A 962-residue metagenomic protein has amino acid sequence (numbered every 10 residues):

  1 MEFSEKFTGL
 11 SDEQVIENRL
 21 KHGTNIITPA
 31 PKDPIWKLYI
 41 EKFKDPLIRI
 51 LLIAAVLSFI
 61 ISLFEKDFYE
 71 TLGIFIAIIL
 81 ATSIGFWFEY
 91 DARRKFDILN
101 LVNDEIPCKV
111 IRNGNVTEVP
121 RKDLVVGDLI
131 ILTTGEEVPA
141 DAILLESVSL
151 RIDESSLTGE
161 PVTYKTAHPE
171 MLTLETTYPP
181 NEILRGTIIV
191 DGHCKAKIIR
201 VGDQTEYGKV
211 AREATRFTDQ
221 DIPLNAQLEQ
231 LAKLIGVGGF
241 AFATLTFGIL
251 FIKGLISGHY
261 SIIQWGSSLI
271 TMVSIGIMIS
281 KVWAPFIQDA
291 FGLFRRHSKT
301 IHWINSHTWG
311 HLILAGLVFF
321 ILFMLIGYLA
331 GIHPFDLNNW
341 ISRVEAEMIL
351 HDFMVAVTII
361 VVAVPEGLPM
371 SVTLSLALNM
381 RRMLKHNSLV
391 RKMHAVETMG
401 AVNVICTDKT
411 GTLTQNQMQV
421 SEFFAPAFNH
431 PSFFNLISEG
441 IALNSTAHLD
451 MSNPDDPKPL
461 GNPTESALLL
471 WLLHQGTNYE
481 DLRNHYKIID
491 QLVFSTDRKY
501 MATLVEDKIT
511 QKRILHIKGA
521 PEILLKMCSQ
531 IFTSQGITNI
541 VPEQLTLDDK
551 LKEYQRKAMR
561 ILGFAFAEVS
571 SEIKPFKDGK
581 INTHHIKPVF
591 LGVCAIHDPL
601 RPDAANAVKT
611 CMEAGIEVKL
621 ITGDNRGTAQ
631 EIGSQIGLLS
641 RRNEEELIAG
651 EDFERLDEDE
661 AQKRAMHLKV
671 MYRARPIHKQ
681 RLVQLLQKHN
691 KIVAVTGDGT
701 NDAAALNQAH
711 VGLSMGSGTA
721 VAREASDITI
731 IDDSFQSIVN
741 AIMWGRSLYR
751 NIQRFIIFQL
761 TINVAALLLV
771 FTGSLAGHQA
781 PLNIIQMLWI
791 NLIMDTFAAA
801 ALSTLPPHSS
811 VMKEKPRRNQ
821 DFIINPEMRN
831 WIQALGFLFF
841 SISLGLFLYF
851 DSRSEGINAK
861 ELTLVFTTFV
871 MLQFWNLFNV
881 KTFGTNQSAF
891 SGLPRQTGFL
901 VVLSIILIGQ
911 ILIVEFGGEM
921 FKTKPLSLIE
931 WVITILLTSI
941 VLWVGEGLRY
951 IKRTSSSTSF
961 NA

Functional and structural regions predicted by a protein language model:
M1-K815, I823-I824, F837, F866 (+1 more regions): Conserved cytosolic headpiece of P-type ATPases
T503, G777-N791, M828-F869, F878: Substrate-binding/catalytic subdomain of NAD(P)-dependent oxidoreductase enzymes
